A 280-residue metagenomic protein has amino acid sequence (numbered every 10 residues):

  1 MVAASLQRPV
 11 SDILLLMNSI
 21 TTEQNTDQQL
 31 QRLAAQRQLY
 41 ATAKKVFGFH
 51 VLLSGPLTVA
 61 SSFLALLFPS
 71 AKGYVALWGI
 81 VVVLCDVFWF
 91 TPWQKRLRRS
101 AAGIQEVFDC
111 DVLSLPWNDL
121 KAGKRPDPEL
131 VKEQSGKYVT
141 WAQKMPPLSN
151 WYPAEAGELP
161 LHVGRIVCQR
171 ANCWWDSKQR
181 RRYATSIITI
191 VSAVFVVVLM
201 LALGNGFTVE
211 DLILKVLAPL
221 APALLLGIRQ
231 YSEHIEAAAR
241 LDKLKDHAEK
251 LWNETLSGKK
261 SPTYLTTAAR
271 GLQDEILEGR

Functional and structural regions predicted by a protein language model:
R8: Cationic, low-complexity basic patches in intrinsically disordered or flexible, solvent-exposed regions
L14-T21, L120-P160: Short, non-transmembrane cytosolic segments of multipass membrane proteins
S19-Q29, Y231-R280: Cytosolic/matrix-facing juxtamembrane and C-terminal tails of multi-pass cellular membrane proteins
Q28-Q29, K144-A184: Membrane-proximal, non-transmembrane alpha-helical segments
A43-R96, R181-A239: Alpha-helical transmembrane segments and their immediate juxtamembrane boundary regions in integral membrane proteins
L84-K132: Membrane-interface amphipathic/juxtamembrane segments adjacent to transmembrane helices
G103, V107-C110, S114, R165-C168 (+6 more regions): Charged, amphipathic alpha-helical oligomerization/scaffolding segments
L113-W141, N253-R280: Acidic, Ser/Thr-rich low-complexity segments on the non-lumenal side of membrane proteins
